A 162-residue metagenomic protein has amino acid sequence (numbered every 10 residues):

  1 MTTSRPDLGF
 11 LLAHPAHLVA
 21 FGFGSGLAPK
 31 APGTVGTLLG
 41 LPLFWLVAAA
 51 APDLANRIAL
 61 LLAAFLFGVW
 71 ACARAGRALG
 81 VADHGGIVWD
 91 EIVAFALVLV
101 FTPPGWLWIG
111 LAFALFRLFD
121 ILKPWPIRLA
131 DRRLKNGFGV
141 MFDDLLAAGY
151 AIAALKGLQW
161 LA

Functional and structural regions predicted by a protein language model:
T2-T37, W70-V98, L118-G149: Interhelical loop and helix-boundary elements at the membrane-water interface of polytopic inner-membrane proteins
H17-L18, T37, D53, R57-L61 (+3 more regions): Residue-level signature of transmembrane alpha-helical entry/exit and packing/kink sites in multi-pass membrane
A28-W45, A55-A64: Short Lys/Arg-rich amphipathic alpha-helical segments
W45, L61-W70, A94, L99-V100 (+2 more regions): Alpha-helical transmembrane segments of multi-pass membrane proteins
W45-A59, V98-I109, K156-A162: Helix-coil boundary and interhelical linker segments in multi-pass alpha-helical membrane proteins
A49-A78, A82-D83: Contiguous, small/hydrophobic- and glycine-enriched helical/loop subdomains that border and often "cap" functional
D144-W160: Final/C-terminal transmembrane alpha-helix of multipass membrane proteins
